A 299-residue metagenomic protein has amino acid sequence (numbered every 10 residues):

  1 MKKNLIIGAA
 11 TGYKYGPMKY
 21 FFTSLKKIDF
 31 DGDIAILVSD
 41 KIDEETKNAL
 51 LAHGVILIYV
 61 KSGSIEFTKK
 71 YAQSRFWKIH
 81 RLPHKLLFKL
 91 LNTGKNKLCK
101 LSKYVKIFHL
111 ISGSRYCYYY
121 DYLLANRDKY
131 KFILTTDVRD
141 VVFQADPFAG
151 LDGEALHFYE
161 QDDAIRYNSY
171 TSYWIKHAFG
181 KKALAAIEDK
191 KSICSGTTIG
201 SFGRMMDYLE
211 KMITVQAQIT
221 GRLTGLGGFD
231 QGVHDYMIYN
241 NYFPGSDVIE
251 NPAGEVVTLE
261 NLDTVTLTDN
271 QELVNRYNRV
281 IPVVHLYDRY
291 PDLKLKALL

Functional and structural regions predicted by a protein language model:
M1-Y130, G203: N-terminal anchoring/stem segment of glycosyltransferases
M18-K19, E45-N48, F143-F148, L209-E210 (+2 more regions): A short acidic (Asp/Glu
G63-K70, A164-R166, G254-L259: A short acidic, often aromatic-flanked loop/helix-cap motif at beta-alpha or helix-coil junctions that lines enzyme
K70-L82, T171-K176, D263-E272, L298-L299: Short, surface-exposed amphipathic charged segments that create phosphate/polyanion-binding patches used for binding
Y116-S169: GT-A fold catalytic core of metal-dependent nucleotide-sugar glycosyltransferases, centered on the diacidic
Y173-D189: Short, flexible, basic/aromatic active-site loop/helix in glycosyltransferases
I187-K294: Catalytic core and acceptor-binding pocket of nucleotide-sugar-dependent glycosyltransferases
